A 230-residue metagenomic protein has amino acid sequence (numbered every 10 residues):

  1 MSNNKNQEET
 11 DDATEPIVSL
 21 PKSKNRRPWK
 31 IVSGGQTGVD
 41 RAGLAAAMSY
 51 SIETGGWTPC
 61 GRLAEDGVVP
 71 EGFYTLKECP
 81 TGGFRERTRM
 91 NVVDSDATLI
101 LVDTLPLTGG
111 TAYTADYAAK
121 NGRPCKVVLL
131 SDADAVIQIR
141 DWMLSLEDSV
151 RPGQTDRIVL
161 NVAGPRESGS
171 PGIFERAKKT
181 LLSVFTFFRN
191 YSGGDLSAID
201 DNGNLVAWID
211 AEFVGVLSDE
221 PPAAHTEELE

Functional and structural regions predicted by a protein language model:
M1: Non-catalytic, low-structured ubiquitin/UBL-interacting segments
D11-D12, P16-V159, R166, P171-F188: Acidic/glycine-enriched connector segments
K179-L217: Charged phosphate-binding loop/patch that engages nucleotide di/tri-phosphates or the phosphate backbone of nucleic
P222: Acidic, glycine/polar-enriched metal-coordinating patches/loops that mediate binding to polyanionic ligands
E227-E230: Non-Sec secretion/translocation targeting segments of pathogen effectors
